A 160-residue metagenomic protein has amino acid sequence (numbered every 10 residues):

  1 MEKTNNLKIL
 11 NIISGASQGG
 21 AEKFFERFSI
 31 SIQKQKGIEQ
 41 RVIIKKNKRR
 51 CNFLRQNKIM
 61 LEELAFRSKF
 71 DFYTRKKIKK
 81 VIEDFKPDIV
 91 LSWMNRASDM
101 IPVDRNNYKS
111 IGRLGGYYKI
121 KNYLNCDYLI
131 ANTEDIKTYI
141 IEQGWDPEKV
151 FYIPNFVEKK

Functional and structural regions predicted by a protein language model:
N6-L7, N11-G19, K23-T74, F151-Y152: N-terminal strand-loop element at the rim of the active site of nucleotide-sugar-dependent glycosyltransferases
I9-N11, K79-A97, I111-R113: Short N-terminal targeting/anchoring amphipathic segment
I13-S14, F66, W93-R96, R113-Y118 (+1 more regions): Histidine-centered beta-alpha loop that forms part of the nucleotide-sugar donor binding/catalytic region in diverse
I44-K45, L91-S92, I130-N132, Y152: Short beta-strand scaffold positions
N47, F70-T74, L91-S98, L114: Short His-centered aromatic/hydrophobic patch
K76, L114-Y128, T138-Y139, Q143: Membrane-proximal helix-turn-helix segments that form the acceptor-binding/catalytic region of lipid-linked
I89-W93, V103-Y118, Y128-I130: Active-site proximal beta-strand in glycosyltransferases
D135, F156: Carbohydrate-associated surface elements
